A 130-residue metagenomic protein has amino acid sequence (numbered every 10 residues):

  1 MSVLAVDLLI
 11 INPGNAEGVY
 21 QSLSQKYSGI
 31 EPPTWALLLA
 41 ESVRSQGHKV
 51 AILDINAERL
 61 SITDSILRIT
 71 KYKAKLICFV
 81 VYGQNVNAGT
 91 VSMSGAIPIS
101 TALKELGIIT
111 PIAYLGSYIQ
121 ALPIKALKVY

Functional and structural regions predicted by a protein language model:
V3-S28: Short glycine-rich His-centered loop
E31: Secreted/periplasmic proteins that engage bacterial cell-wall peptidoglycan
W35, L39-Y130: Glycine-rich beta-alpha loop elements in corrinoid/cobalamin-binding modules across cobalamin-dependent enzymes
